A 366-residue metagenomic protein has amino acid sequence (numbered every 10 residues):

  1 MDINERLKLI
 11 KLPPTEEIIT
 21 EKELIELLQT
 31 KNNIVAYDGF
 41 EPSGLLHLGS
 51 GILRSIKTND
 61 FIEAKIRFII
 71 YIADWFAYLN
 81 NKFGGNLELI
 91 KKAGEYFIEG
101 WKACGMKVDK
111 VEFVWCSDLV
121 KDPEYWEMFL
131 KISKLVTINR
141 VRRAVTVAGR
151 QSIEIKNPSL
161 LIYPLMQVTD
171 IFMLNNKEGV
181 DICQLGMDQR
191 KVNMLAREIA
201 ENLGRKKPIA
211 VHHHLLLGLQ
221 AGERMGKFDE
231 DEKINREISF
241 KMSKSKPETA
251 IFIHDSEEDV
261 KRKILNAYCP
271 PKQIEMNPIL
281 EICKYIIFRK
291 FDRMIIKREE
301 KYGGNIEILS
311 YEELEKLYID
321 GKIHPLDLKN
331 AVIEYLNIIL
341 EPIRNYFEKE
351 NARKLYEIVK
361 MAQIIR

Functional and structural regions predicted by a protein language model:
M1-G226, M276, F291-R366: NTP-dependent nucleotidyl-transfer catalytic core
L89-I98, E230-F240, A250: Acidic, Ser/Thr-rich peripheral helices and adjacent loops at domain boundaries
H213-E237, K246, I253: Conserved, aromatic- and glycine-enriched, well-ordered alpha/beta core segments that occur as contiguous structural
I234-L309: Internal helical hairpin/lid segments
